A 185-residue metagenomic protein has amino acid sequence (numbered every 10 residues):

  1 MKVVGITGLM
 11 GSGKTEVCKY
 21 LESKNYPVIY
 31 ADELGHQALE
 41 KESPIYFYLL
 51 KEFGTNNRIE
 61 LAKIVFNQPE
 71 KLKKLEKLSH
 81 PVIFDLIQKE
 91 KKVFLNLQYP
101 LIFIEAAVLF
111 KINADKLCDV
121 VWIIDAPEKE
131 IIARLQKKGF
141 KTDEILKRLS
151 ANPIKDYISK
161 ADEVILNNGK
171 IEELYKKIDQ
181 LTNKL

Functional and structural regions predicted by a protein language model:
I6: Hydrophobic anchor at the beta1->P-loop junction of P-loop NTPases
L9, L21: P-loop (Walker A) phosphate-binding loop of NTP-binding proteins
S12: ATP-binding Walker
T15: Walker A/P-loop
H36-Y99: ATP-dependent small-molecule kinase phosphotransfer cores that center on conserved nucleotide phosphate-binding segments
I87, D115-L117, F140-K184: Small-molecule kinase domains that catalyze NTP-dependent phosphoryl transfer to phosphate-bearing small molecules
Q88-N96, L101-Q136: ATP-dependent NMP and nucleoside kinases share a basic, alpha-helical "lid"
